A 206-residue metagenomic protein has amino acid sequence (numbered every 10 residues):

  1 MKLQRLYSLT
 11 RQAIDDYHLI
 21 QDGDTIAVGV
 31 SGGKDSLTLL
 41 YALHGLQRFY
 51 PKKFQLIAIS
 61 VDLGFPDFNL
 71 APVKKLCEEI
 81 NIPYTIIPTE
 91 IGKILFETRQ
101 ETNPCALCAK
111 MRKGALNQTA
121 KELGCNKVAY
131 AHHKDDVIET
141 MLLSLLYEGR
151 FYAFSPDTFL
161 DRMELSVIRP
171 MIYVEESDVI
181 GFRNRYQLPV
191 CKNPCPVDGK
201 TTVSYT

Functional and structural regions predicted by a protein language model:
M1-M141, Y147-P156, S177-R185: ATP-dependent adenylation/nucleotidyltransferase module used to activate substrates
L63-G64, Y173, P196: Short, surface-exposed acidic/glycine-rich loop or hinge patches that mediate macromolecular interfaces
A106, R169, P196: Short, flexible active-site loop motifs that bind/organize anionic cofactors or intermediates
A153-V174: Short, flexible loop segments at boundaries between secondary-structure elements
L188-V197: Conserved S-adenosyl-L-methionine
K200: Phosphate/ribose-phosphate-bearing ligand recognition and processing surfaces, centered on ADP-ribose/NAD(+/P+) systems
Y205-T206: Conserved small/polar residues in nucleotide/adenosyl-binding loops
